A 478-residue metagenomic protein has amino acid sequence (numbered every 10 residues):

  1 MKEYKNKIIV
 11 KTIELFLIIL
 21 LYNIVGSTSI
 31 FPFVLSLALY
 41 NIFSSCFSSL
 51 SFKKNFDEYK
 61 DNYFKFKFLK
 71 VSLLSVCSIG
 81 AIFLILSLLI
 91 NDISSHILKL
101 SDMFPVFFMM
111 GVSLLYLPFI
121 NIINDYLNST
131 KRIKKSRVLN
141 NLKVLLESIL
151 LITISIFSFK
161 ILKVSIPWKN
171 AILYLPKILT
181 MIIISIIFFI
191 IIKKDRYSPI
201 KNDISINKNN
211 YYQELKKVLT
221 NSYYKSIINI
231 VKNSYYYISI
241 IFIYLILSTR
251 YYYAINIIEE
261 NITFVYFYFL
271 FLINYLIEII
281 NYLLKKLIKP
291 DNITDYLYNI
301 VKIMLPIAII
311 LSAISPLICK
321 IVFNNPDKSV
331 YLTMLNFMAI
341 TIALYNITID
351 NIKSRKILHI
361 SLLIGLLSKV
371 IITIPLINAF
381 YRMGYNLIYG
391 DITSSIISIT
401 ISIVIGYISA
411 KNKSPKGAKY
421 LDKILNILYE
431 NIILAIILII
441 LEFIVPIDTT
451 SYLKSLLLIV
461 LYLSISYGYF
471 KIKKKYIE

Functional and structural regions predicted by a protein language model:
M1-K53, S113-L114, Y224-L247: Signature of the first transmembrane helix
L21-I42, F104, I166-A171, K216-S222 (+2 more regions): Interfacial/gating helices of multi-pass transporter permease domains
V34-E58, V112-F119, N233-I238, F264-I288 (+1 more regions): Small-residue-rich midsections of specific transmembrane alpha-helices
E58-L74, N261-L344, T348, I352 (+1 more regions): Specific pore-lining/lateral-gate transmembrane helices of multi-pass inner-membrane transport and insertion machines
V76-I230, S234: Hydrophobic transmembrane helix module of multi-pass membrane transport proteins
Y116-N140, F337-L363: Membrane-interface junctions at transmembrane-helix termini in multi-pass inner-membrane proteins
K134, L145-S185, I190, L366-I408 (+2 more regions): Membrane-interface helix-loop junctions in multi-pass transport and translocation proteins
I166, N233, G365, L421-Y476: Transmembrane alpha-helical segments of multi-pass transport proteins
